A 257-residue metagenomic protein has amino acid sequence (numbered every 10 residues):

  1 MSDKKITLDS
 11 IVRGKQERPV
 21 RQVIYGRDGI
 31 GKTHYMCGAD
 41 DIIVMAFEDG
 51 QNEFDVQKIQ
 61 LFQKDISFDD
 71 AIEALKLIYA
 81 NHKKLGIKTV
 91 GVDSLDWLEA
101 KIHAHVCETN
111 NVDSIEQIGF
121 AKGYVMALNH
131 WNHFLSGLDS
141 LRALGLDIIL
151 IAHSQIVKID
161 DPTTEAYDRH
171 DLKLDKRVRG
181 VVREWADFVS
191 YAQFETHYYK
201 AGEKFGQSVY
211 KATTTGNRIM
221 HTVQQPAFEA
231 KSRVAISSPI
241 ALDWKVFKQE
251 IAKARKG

Functional and structural regions predicted by a protein language model:
S2-D9, R13-H103: Conserved P-loop
G14, H34-M36, S140-L141, R179-R183 (+1 more regions): A general structural signal for short secondary-structure junctions and capping/turn motifs
G38-A39, L85, A143-G145, W185: Short, well-ordered loop/turn elements at secondary-structure boundaries
I42-V44, I148, V189-Y191: Short, well-ordered beta-strand core segments
E48-G50, S67, S154, E195 (+1 more regions): Short, solvent-exposed coil/turn elements at secondary-structure transition points
L77-N81, L98-K101, L141, V181 (+2 more regions): Conserved, well-folded catalytic cores of nucleic-acid-processing and energy-transducing macromolecular machines
L95-G180: P-loop NTPase motor core
V157-G257: Conserved GTP-binding G-domain of TRAFAC-class P-loop NTPases and closely related GTPase folds
